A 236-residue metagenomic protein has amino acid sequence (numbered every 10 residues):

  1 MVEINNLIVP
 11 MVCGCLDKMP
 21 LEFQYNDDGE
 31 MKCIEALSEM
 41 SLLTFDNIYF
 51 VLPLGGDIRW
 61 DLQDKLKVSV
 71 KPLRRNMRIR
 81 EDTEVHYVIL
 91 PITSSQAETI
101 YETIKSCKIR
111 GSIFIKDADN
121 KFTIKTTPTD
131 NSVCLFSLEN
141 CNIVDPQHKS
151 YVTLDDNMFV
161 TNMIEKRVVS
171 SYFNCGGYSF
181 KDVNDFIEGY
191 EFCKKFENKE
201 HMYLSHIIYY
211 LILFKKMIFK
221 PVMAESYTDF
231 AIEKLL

Functional and structural regions predicted by a protein language model:
M1-S112: Conserved N-terminal catalytic core of the sugar/cofactor nucleotidyltransferase
E3-I8, S171-L236: Conserved alpha/beta core of the MobA/IspD/sugar-nucleotide pyrophosphorylase nucleotidyltransferase superfamily
P10, I115-D117, S137: Short beta-strand segments
V85-Y87, S132-V133, F219-P221, Y227: Conserved beta-strand scaffold positions in the cores of enzyme catalytic domains, especially in NTP/NDP-utilizing
Q96-I100, A118-N120, H201-I208: Conserved glycosyltransferase catalytic-site signature
A97-C107, H148-T153, K234-L236: Short, surface-exposed amphipathic charged segments that create phosphate/polyanion-binding patches used for binding
R110-K121: Short beta-strand-to-loop acidic/aromatic patch adjacent to the donor-nucleotide binding site
K121-N198: Conserved core of the sugar-phosphate nucleotidyltransferase
